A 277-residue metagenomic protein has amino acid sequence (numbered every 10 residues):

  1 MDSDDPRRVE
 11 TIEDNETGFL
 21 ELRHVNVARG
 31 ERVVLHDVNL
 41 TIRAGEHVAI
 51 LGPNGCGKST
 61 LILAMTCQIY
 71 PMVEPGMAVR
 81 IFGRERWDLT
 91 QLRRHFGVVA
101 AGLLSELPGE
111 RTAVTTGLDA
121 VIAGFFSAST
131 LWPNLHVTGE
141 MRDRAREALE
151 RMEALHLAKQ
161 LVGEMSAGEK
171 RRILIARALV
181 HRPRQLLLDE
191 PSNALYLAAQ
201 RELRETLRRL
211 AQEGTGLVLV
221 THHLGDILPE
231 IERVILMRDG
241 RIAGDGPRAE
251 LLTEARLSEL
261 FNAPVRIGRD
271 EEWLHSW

Functional and structural regions predicted by a protein language model:
I122, F126, V137-L157: Conserved ABC ATPase "signature" region
L135-H136, L161-M165: Conserved ABC ATPase signature
R182: Conserved catalytic motifs of ABC-family nucleotide-binding domains
L186-E190: Catalytic Walker B motif of ABC-type/P-loop ATPase nucleotide-binding domains
T221-H222: H-loop/switch region of ABC-family ATPase nucleotide-binding domains
S258-W277: ABC ATPase nucleotide-binding domains
